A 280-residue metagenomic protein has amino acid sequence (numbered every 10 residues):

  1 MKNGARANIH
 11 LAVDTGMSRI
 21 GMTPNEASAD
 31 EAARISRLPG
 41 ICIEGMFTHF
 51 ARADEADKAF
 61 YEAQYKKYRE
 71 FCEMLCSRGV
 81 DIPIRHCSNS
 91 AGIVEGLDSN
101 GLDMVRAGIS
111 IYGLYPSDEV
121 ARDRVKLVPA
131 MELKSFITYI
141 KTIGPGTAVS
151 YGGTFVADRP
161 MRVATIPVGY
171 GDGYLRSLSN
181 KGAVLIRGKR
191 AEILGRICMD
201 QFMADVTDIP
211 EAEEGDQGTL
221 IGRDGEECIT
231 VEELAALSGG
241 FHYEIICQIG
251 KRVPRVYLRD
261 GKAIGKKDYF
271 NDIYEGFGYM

Functional and structural regions predicted by a protein language model:
M1-N8, D14-F136, I143-G144, K266: Active-site loop/helix belt of alpha/beta enzymes
N8-H10, E44-G45, P83-R85, D103-M104 (+6 more regions): Structural motif
H10-A12, N25, I221, E233-L234: Bulky hydrophobic/aromatic packing residues
T142-M280: C-terminal accessory subdomain/extension
